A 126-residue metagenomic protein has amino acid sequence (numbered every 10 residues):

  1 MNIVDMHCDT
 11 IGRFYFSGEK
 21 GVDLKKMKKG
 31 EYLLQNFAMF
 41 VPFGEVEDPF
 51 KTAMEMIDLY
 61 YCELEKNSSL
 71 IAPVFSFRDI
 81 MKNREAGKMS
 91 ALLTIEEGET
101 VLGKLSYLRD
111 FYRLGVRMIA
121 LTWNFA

Functional and structural regions predicted by a protein language model:
M1-A126: N-terminal hydrophobic targeting/anchoring segments and the immediately downstream early-domain regions of hydrolases
